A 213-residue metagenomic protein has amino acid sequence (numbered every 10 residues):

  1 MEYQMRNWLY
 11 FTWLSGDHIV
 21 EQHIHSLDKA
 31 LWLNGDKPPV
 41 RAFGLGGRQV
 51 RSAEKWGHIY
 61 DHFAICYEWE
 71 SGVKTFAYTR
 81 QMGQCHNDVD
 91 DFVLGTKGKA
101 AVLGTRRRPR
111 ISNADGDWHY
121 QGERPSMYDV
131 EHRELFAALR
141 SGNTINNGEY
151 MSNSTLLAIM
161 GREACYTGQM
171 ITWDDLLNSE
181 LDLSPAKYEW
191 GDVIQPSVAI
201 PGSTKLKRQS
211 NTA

Functional and structural regions predicted by a protein language model:
M1-A213: Contiguous beta-strand/loop segments that form the cofactor/metal-binding neighborhood of enzyme cores
